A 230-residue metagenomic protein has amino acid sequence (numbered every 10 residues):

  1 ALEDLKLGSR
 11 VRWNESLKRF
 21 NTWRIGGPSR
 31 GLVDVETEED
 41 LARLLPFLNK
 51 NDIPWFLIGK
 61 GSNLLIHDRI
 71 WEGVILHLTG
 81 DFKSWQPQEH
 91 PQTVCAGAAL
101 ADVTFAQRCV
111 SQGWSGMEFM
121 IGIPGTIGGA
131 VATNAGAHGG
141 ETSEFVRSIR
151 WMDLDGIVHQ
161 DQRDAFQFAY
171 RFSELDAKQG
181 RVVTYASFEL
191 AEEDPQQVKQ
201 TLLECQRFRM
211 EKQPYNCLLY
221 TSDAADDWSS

Functional and structural regions predicted by a protein language model:
L2-I127: Anion-binding (especially nucleotide phosphate/pyrophosphate-binding) glycine-rich loop and adjoining beta-alpha core
G26, V33-E38, L65-K83, A132-Q162 (+1 more regions): Structural signature of FAD isoalloxazine-binding scaffolds in flavoprotein oxidoreductases
L44, F105, R171, V198-T201: Hydrophobic side chains in well-ordered alpha-helices
N51, Q112, M152, E189-E193 (+1 more regions): Change "in soluble alpha/beta enzymes" to "in soluble alpha/beta proteins
T133-A137, D164-D176, L202-E211: Glycine-rich, charged/polar anion/phosphate-binding loops that engage phosphate groups from diverse ligands
R171-S173, Q179-R181, Y185-S187, E193-P195 (+1 more regions): A structural signal for small-residue-enriched, beta-sheet-centric alpha/beta enzyme cores and oligomeric scaffold folds
Q197-S222: Oxyanion-binding "anion nests"
Y220-S230: Single conserved hydrophobic/aromatic residue that forms the stacking wall/gate of nucleotide- or nucleobase-binding
